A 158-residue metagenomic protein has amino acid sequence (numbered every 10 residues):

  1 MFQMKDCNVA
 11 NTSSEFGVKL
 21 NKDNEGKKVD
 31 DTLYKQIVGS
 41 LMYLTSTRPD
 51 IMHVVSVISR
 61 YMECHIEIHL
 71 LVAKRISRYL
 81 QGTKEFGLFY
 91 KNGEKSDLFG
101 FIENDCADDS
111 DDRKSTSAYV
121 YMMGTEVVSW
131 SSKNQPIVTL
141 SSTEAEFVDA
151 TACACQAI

Functional and structural regions predicted by a protein language model:
M1-I158: Long, low-complexity, charge-biased intrinsically disordered regions
